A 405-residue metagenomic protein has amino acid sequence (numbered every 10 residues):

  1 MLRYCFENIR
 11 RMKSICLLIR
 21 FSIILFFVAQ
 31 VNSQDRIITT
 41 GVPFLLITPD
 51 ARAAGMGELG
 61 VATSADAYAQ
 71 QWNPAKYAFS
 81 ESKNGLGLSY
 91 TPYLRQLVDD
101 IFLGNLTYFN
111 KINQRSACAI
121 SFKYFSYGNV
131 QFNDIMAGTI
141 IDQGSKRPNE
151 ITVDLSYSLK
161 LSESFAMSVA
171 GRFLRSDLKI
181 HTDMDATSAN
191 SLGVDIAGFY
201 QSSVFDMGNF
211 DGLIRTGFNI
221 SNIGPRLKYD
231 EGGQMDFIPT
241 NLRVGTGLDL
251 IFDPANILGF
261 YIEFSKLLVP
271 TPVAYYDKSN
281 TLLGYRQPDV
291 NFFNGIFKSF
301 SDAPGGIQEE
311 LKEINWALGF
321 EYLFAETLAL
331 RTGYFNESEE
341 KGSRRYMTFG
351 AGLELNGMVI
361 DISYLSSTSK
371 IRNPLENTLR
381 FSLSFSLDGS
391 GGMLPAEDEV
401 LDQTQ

Functional and structural regions predicted by a protein language model:
M1-Y4: Short, low-complexity S/T/E/D/G/P-rich linear segments that nucleate or cap local secondary structure
R10: N-acyltransferase acceptor-side catalytic subdomain
K13-I24: Sec-dependent signal peptide recognition, specifically the positively charged N-region followed immediately by
Q34-Q405: Subset of outer-membrane beta-barrel
